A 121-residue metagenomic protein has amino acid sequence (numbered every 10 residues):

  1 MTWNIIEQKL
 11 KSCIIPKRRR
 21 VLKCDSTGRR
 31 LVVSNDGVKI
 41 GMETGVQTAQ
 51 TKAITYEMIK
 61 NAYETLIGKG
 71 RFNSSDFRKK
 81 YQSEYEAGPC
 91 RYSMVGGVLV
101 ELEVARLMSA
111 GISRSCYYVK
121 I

Functional and structural regions predicted by a protein language model:
M1-M58: Long, low-complexity, charged/polar intrinsically disordered regions in eukaryotic proteins
W3-I5, F77-K79, P89-Y92: N-terminal start-of-chain detector that recognizes signal peptides and the immediate post-cleavage beginning
V32, A49, V100-E101, S115: Intrinsically disordered, low-complexity, compositionally biased regions/tails
K52, G88-Y92, A110: Alpha-helix N-cap/helix-initiation sites
A53-A87: Short acidic, hydrophobic short linear motifs in intrinsically disordered regions
Y85-E101: Short amphipathic alpha-helical interaction segments
V104-A105: Short hydrophobic beta-strand motif reused across regulatory alpha/beta modules
A110-I121: Short, cationic-aromatic polyanion-contact patches
